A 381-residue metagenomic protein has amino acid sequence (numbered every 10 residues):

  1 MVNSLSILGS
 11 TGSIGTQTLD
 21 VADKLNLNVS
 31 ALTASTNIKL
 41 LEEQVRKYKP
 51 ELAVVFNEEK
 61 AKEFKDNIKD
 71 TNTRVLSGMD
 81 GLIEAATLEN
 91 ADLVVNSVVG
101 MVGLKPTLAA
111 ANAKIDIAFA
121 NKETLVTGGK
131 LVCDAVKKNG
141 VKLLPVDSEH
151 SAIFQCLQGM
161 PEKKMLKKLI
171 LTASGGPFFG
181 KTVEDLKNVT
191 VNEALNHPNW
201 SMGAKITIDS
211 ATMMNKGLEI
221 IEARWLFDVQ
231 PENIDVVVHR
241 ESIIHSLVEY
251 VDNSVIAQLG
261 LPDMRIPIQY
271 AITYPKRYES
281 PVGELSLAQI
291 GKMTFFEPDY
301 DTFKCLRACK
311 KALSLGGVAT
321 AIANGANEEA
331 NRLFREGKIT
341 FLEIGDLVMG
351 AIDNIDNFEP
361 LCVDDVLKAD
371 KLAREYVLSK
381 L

Functional and structural regions predicted by a protein language model:
M1-L381: Catalytic, metal-anchored helix/loop core of enzyme active sites in primary metabolism
